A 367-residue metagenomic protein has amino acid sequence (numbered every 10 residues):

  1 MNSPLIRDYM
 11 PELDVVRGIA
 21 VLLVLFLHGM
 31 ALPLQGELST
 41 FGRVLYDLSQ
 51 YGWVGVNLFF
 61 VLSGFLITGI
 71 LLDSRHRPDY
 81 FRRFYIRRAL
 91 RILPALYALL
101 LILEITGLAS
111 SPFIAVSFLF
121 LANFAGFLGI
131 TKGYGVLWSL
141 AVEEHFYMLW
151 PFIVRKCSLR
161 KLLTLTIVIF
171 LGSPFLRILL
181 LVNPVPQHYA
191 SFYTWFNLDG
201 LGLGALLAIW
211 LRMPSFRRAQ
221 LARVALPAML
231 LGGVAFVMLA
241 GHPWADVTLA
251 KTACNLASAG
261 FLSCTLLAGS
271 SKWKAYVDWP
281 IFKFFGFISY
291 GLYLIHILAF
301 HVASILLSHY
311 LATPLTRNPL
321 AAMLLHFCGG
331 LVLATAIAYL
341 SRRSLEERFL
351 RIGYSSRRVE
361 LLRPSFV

Functional and structural regions predicted by a protein language model:
M1-E12, L22-Q50, I67-D79, I105 (+3 more regions): Alpha-helical transmembrane segments in multi-pass integral membrane proteins
D14, G18-V21, V56, S63 (+5 more regions): Residues within membrane-spanning alpha-helices of integral membrane proteins, especially the hydrophobic core/packing
F59-F60, F65-G69, R88-F113, H301 (+1 more regions): Specific transmembrane helices
L93, M148-L149, L162-I167, T252-A253 (+1 more regions): Hydrophobic alpha-helical transmembrane segments
L100, Y147-K156, R160-K161, V168: Hydrophobic, aromatic-rich transmembrane alpha-helices and their immediate juxtamembrane boundary segments
V116-F120, T164-G172, L226-L231, P280: Central hydrophobic cores of alpha-helical transmembrane segments in multi-pass integral membrane proteins
I130-V154: Function-critical hydrophobic alpha-helical transmembrane segments in multi-pass membrane proteins
